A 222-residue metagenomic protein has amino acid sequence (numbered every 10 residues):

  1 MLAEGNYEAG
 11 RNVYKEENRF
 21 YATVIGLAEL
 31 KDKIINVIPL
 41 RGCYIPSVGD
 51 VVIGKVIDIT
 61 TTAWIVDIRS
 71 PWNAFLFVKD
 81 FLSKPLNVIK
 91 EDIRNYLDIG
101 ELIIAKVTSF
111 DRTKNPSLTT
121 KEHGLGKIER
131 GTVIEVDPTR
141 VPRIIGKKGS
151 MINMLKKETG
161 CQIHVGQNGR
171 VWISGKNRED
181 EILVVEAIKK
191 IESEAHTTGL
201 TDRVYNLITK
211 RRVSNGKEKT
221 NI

Functional and structural regions predicted by a protein language model:
M1-I104, T108-I222: Single-stranded RNA-binding regions, centering on S1/OB-family and related RNA-binding modules
